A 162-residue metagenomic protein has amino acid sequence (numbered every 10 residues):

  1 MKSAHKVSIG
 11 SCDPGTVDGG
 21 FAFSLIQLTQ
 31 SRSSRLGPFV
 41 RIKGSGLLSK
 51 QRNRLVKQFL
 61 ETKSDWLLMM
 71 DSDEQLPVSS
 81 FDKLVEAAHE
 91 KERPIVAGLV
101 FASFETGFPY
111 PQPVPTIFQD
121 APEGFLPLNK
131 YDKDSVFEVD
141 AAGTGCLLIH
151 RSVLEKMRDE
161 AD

Functional and structural regions predicted by a protein language model:
M1-G46, K50: N-proximal low-complexity "stem/linker" segments adjacent to membrane-targeting elements
V7, S64, E92-R93: Local beta-strand N-terminus motif with an aromatic residue
S11-C12, S45, D73, D82-A87: Polar low-complexity intrinsically disordered regions
P14-T16, E74, F101-S103: Residue-level marker for beta-strand->alpha-helix junctions and adjacent short loops that shape enzyme
N53-W66: Active-site nucleotide-sugar/metal-binding loop of Leloir-type enzymes
V56, P77-D162: Conserved catalytic core of nucleotide-sugar-dependent glycosyltransferases
S64-Q75: Short beta-strand-to-loop acidic/aromatic patch adjacent to the donor-nucleotide binding site
